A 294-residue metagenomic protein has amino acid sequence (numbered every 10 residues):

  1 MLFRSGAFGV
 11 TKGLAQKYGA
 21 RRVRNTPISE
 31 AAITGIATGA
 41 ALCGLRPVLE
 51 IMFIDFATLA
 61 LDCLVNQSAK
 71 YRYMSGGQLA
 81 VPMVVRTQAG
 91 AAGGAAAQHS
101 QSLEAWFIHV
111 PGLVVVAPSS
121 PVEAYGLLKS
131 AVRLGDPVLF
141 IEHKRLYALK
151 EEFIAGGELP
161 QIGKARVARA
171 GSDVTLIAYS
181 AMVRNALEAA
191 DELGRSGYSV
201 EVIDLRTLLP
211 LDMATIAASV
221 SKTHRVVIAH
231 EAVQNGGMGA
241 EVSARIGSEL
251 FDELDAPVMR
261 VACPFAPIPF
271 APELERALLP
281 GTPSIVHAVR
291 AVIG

Functional and structural regions predicted by a protein language model:
M1-P137, R276: Thiamine diphosphate
A7-K17, Q78-V84, A92-G94, K144-G294: Thiamine diphosphate
